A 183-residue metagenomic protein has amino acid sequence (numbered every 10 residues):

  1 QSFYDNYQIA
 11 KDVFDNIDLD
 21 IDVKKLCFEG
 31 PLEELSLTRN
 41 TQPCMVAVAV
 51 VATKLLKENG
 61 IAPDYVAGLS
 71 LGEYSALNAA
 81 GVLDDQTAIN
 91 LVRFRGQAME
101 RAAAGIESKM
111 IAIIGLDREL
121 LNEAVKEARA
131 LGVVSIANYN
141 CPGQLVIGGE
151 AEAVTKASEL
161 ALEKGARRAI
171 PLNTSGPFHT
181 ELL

Functional and structural regions predicted by a protein language model:
Q1-A67, I147: Helix-rich "cap/lid" substructures immediately adjacent to catalytic or cofactor-binding pockets
D5-Q8, S75, N140: Compositionally biased, intrinsically disordered low-complexity regions enriched in proline and serine
L19-K24, G30, A80-L183: Alpha/beta catalytic cores of group-transfer enzymes, especially the acyltransferase/condensing modules of polyketide
Q42-A112: Gly/Ser-rich oxyanion-binding loop with an adjacent helix/lid that shapes the negatively charged ligand pocket
